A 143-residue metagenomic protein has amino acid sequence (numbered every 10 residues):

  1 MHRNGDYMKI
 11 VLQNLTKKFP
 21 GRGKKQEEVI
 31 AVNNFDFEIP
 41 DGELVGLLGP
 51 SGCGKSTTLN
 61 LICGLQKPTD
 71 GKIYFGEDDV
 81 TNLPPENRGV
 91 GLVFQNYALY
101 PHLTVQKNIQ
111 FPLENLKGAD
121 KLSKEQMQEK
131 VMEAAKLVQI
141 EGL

Functional and structural regions predicted by a protein language model:
L48-P50: The feature captures the beta-strand-to-loop junction immediately N-terminal to the Walker
C63: Helix-to-loop junction immediately C-terminal to a conserved catalytic motif
G71-D79: Conserved ABC transporter NBD signature motif
D79-T81, K117, L122-L143: Conserved ABC ATPase "signature" region
L103-E114: Short coil-to-helix segment of the ABC ATPase nucleotide-binding domain corresponding to the Q-loop/switch region
